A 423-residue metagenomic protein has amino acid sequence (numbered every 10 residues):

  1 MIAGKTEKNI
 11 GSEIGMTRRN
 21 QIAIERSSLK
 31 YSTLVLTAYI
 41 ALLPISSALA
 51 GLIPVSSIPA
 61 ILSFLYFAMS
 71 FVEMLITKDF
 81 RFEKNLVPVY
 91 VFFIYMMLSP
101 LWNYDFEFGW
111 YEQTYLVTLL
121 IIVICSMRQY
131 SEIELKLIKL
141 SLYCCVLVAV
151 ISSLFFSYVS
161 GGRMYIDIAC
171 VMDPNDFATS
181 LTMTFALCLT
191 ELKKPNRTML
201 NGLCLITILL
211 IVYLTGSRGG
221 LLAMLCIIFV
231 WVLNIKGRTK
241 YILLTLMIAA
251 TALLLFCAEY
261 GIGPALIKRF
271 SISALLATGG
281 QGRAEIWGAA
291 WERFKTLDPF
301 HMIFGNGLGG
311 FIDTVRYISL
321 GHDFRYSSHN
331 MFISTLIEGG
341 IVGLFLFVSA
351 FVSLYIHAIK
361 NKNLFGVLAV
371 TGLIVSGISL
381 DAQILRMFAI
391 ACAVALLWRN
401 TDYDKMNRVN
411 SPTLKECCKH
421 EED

Functional and structural regions predicted by a protein language model:
M1-L98, Q129-K136, K194, M199 (+1 more regions): Transmembrane signal-anchor hairpin modules in multi-pass inner-membrane enzymes, especially those that act on
S47-A60, F106-E112, M172-N175, N201-L233 (+2 more regions): Helix-loop-helix junctions and helix-breaking kinks within/between transmembrane helices of multi-pass membrane
F67-A68, A186, V367-S376, A382-D423: Transmembrane alpha-helices of multi-pass inner-membrane enzymes
I76, K240-I242, I337-L373, N407-R408: Hydrophobic transmembrane alpha-helices and their immediate junctions
N85-M96, D105-R128, L140, V146: Aromatic-anchored transmembrane helix interface
E134-G162, M172-I235: Alpha-helical transmembrane segments of multi-pass inner-membrane proteins
I168, L276-G339: Long extracytoplasmic/lumenal interhelical loops at the membrane interface of multi-pass membrane proteins
L214-T215, I235-L275, E292-L297: A membrane-periplasm/extracellular boundary helix in multi-pass inner-membrane enzymes that assemble envelope glycans
